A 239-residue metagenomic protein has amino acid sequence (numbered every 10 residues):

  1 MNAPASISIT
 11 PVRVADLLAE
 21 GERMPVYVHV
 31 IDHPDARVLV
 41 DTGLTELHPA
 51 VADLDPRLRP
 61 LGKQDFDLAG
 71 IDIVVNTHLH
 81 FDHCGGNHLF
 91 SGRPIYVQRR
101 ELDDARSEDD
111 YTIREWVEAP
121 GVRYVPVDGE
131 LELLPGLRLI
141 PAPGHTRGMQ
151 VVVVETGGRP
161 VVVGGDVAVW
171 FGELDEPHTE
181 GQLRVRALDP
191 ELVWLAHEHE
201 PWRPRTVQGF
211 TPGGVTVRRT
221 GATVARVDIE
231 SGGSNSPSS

Functional and structural regions predicted by a protein language model:
M1-L39, L44-A52, H178-L192, W202-S239: Zn-dependent metallo-beta-lactamase
M1-L44, A69, E118-D175: Catalytic core of the metallo-beta-lactamase
N2, R59-D72, V97-P141, E176-L192 (+1 more regions): Metallo-beta-lactamase
A19, L47, L79-G85, D103 (+3 more regions): Active-site environment of divalent metal-dependent phosphoester hydrolases
L39-G43, D72-H80, Y96-Q98, P141-G144 (+4 more regions): Active-site neighborhood of phospho(di)ester-bond hydrolases with catalytic His/Asp-centered motifs
A50, G86, R106-D109, Q150-V153 (+1 more regions): A short secondary-structure junction signal
D53-V97: Active-site metal-binding motif and surrounding structural segment of the metallo-beta-lactamase
N87-S91, V117, T156, A187-L188: Short, conserved loop/helix-junction motifs that constitute active-site signature segments in enzyme catalytic cores
